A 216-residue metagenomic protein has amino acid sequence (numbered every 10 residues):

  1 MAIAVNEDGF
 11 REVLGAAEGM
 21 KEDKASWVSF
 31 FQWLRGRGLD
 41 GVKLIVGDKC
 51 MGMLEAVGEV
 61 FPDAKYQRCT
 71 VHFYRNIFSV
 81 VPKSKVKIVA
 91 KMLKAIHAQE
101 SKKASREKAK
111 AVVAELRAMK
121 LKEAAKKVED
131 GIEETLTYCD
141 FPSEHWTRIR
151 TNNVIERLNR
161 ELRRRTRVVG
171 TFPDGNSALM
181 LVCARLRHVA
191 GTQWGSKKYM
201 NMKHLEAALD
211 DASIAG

Functional and structural regions predicted by a protein language model:
M1-V46, M51, E55, V60-D63 (+2 more regions): RNase H-like nuclease fold core
I3, E12, E18, R37 (+10 more regions): Flexible, active-site-adjacent loop/turn segments at secondary-structure boundaries
N6, C69, D174: Residue-level signal for threonine
E7, A17-W27, F31, R35-G36 (+5 more regions): A detector of single, family-specific signature residues that are central to catalytic or substrate-handling motifs
G19-D23, I45, Y66-C69, V81-K85 (+3 more regions): A generic short alpha-helical patch detector that favors 3-5-residue windows in or near N-terminal regions
R35, L39, G58-P62, F78 (+6 more regions): Hydrophobic/aromatic-lined pockets within catalytic cores
L44-M51, A56-M92: Conserved beta-strand -> loop -> alpha-helix junction used to position metal-binding or nucleic-acid-contacting
A98-G216: Acidic/histidine-rich catalytic cores and adjacent linkers of DNA breakage/strand-transfer/modification proteins
